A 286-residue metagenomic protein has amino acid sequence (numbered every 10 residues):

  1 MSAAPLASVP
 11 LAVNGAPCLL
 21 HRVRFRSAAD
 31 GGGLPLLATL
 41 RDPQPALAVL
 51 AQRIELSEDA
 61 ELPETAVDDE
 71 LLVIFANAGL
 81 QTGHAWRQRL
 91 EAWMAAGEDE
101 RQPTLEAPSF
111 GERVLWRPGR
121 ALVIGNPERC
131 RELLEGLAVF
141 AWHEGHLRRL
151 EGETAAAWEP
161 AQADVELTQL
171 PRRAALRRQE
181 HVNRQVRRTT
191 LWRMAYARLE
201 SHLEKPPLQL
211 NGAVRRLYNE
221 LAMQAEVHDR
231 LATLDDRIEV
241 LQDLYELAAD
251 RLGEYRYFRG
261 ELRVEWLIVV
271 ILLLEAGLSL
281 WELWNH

Functional and structural regions predicted by a protein language model:
M1-E64: N-terminal intrinsically disordered, low-complexity regulatory tails that precede a folded domain
A12, P103, C130-E132, L137 (+4 more regions): Short, well-ordered helical secondary-structure segments
L40-V182: Extended alpha-helical interaction modules
A175-E275, W281-E282: Membrane-associated alpha-helical segments
W284-H286: Helix-termination/interfacial motifs at the ends of transmembrane alpha-helices
